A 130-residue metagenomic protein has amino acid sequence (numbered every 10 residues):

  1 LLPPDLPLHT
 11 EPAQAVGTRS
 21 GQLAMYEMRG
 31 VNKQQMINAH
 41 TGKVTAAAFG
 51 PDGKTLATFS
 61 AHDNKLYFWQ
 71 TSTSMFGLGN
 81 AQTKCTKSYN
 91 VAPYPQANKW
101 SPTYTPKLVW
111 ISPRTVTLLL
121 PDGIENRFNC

Functional and structural regions predicted by a protein language model:
L1-C130: WD40-repeat beta-propeller superdomains and closely related acidic/aromatic-rich repeat-like regions
